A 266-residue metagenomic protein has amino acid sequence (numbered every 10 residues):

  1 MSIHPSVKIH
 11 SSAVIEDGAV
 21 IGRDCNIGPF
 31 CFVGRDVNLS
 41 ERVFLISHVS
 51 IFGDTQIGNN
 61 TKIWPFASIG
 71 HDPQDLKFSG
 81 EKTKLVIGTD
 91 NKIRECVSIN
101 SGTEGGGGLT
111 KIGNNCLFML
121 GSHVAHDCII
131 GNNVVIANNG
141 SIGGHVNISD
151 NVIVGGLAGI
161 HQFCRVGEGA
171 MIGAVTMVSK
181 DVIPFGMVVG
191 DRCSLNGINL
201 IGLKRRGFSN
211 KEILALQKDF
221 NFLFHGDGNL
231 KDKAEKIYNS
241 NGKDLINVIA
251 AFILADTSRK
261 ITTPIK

Functional and structural regions predicted by a protein language model:
M1-S6, S11-S12, D17, D24 (+7 more regions): Terminal amphipathic alpha-helical/low-complexity segments used for targeting or macromolecular assembly
S2-S194: Structural signal for interior beta-strand "rungs" in well-ordered beta-sheet cores of soluble enzyme domains
